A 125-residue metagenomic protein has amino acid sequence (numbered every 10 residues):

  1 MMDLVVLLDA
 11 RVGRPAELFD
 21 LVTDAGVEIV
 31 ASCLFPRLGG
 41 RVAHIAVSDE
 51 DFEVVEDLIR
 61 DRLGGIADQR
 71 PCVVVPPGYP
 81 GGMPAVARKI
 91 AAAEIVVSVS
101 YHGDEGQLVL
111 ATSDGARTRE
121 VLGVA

Functional and structural regions predicted by a protein language model:
M1-A125: A conserved regulatory-domain signal marking ACT and ACT-like small-molecule sensing domains and adjacent regulatory
